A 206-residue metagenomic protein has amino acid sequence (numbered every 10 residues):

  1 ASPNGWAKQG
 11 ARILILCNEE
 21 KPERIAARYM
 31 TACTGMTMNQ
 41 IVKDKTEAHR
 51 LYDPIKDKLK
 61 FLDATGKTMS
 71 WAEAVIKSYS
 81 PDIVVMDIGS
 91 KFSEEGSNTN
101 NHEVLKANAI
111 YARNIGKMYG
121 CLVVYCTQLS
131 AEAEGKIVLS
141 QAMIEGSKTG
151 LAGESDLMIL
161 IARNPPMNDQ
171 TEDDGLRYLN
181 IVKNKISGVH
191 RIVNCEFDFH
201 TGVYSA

Functional and structural regions predicted by a protein language model:
A1-K8: Walker A/P-loop NTP-binding motif
K8-S80, E94, V193-N194: Cytosolic-facing regulatory segments adjacent to core modules
C17, V85, C126, E154: Generic enzyme active-site microenvironment
N18-E20, C121, Y125-Q128: Conserved H-loop
K60-L62, S93-K106, G135-A142: Flexible beta-alpha connector loops of hexameric P-loop NTPases
M69-V84, Y111-Y119, A131-A206: C-terminal regions of RecA-like/P-loop NTPase motor modules
D82-L122: Helical hairpin unit composed of two closely spaced alpha helices linked by a short loop
